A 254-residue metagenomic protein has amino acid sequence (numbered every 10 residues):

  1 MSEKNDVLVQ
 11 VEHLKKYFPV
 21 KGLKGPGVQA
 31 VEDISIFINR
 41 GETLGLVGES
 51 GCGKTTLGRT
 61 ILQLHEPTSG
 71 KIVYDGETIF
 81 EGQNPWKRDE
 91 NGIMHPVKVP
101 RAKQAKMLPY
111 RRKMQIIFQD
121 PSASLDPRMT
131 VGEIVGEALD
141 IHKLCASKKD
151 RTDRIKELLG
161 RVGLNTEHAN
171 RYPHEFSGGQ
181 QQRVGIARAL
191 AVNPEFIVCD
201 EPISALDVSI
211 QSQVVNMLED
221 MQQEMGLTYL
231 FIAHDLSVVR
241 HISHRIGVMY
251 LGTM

Functional and structural regions predicted by a protein language model:
V47-G48: The feature captures the beta-strand-to-loop junction immediately N-terminal to the Walker
Q63, P202, L206, I210-M254: P-loop NTP-binding/switch modules centered on Walker-like glycine-rich loops
G70-Q83, R88-K98: Conserved ABC transporter NBD signature motif
R112, H174, V192, N216: Conserved signature/switch motifs of ABC ATPase nucleotide-binding domains
K149-E167: Conserved ABC ATPase "signature" region
Y172-F176, Q180: Conserved ABC ATPase signature
A191-E195, Q211: A short, proline-enriched helix->beta-strand linker immediately N-terminal to the Walker B motif in ABC-type P-loop
